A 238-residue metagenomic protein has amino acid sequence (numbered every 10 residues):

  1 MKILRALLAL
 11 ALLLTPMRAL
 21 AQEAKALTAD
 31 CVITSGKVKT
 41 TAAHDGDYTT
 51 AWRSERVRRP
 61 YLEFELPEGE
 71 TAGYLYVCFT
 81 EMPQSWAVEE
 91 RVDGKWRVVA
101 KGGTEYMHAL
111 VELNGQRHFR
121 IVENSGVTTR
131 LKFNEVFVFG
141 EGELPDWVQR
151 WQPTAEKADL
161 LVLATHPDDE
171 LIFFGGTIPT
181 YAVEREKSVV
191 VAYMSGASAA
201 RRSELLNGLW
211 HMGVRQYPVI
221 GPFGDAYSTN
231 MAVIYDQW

Functional and structural regions predicted by a protein language model:
M1-A6: Positively charged n-region of N-terminal signal peptides that target proteins for export
L7-T15: Bacterial N-terminal signal peptides
M17-A21: Sec/Tat signal peptide C-region and signal peptidase I cleavage site
Q22-A72, C78-W86, E90, G94-K101 (+1 more regions): Disordered, acidic Ser/Thr/Pro-rich linker "stalks" and the adjacent N-terminal cap of the next globular domain
Y61-E63, G73-Y76, H118-R120, E135-F137: Ordered hydrophobic segments in well-structured contexts
E81-P83, W96, A100-W238: Active-site beta-strand->loop->alpha-helix modules in alpha/beta enzyme cores, enriched in Gly/His/Asp(Glu)
